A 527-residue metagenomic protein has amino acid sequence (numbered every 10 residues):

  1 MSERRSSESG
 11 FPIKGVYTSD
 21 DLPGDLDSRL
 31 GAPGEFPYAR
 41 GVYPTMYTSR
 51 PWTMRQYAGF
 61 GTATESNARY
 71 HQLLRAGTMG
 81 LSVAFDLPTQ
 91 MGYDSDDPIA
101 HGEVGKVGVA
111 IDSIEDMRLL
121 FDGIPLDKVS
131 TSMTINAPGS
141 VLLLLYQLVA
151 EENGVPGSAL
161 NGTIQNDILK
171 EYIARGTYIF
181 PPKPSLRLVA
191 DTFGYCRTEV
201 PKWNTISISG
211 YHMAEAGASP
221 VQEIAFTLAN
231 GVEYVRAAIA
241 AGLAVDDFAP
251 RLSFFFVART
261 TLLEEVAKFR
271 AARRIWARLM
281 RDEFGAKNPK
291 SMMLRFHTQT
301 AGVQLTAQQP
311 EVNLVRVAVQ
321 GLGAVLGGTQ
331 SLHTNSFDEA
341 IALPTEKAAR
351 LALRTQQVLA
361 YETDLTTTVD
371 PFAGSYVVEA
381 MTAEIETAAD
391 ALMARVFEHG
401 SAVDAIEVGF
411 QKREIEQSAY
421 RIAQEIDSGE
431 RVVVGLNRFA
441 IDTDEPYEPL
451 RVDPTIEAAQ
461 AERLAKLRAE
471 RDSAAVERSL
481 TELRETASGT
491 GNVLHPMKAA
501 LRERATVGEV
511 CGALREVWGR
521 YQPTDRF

Functional and structural regions predicted by a protein language model:
M1-R259, E264-E265, E283, K290-H297 (+4 more regions): Catalytic alpha/beta active-site cores
E3-G24, A32-Y38, L87, T345-E346 (+2 more regions): Flexible, glycine-rich loop/tail regions that form catalytic "lids" or insertion modules at the edges of active sites
R50, D96-I99, L169-E171, S207-G210 (+9 more regions): Short acidic (Asp/Glu) and glycine-rich catalytic loops that position anionic groups and cofactors
M79, D122-L126, E151-P156, A190-K202 (+14 more regions): Generic secondary-structure signature for well-ordered alpha-helical cores
H101-K106, K170-F180, M213-A218, F256-T261 (+6 more regions): Short beta-alpha connecting loops at secondary-structure transitions that line or flank enzyme active sites
D112, S130, I135-P138, A150 (+9 more regions): Phosphate/diphosphate-binding loops
L142, G231, F254-M280, F296-E311 (+7 more regions): Extended, hydrophobic alpha-helical segments in both membrane/secreted and soluble proteins
A244-F248, A286-T300, Q308-F337, P344-V369 (+4 more regions): Flexible glycine/proline-rich, aromatic-decorated loop/lid segments
